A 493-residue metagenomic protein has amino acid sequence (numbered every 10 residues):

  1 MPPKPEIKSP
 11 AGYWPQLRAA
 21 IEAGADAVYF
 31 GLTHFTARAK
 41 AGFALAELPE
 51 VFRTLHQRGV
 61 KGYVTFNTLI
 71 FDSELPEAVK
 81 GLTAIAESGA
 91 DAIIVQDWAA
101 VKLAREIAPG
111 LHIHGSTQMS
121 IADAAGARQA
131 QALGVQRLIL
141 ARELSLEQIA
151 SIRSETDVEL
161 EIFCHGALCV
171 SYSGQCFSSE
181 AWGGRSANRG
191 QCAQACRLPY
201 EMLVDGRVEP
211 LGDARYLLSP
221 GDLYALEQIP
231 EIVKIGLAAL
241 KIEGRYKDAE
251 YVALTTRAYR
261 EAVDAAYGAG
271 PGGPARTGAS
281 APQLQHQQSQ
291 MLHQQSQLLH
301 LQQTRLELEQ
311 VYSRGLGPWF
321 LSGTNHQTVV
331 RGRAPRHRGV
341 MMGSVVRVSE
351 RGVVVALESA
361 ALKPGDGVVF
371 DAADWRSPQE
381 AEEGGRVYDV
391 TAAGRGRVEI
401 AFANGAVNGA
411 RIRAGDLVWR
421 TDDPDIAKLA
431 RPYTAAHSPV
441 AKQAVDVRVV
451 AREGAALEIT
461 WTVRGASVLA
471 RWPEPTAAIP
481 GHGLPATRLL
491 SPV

Functional and structural regions predicted by a protein language model:
M1-E22, A27-A37, F52, R58-T65 (+5 more regions): Surface-exposed amphipathic alpha-helical tracts and adjacent flexible/coil segments at the periphery of soluble enzymes
A41-P49: Aromatic- and glycine-enriched glycan-recognition loops and surfaces that form the carbohydrate-binding subsites
A99-A100: Alpha-helix capping/helix-boundary segments
A104: RNase H-like DDE/DDD metal-dependent nuclease/strand-transfer catalytic core used by mobile genetic elements
A108: Conserved phosphotransfer cores of two-component systems
S120: Beta/alpha (TIM)-barrel catalytic core signal, keyed to glycine-rich beta->alpha loops juxtaposed to Asp/Glu that bind
